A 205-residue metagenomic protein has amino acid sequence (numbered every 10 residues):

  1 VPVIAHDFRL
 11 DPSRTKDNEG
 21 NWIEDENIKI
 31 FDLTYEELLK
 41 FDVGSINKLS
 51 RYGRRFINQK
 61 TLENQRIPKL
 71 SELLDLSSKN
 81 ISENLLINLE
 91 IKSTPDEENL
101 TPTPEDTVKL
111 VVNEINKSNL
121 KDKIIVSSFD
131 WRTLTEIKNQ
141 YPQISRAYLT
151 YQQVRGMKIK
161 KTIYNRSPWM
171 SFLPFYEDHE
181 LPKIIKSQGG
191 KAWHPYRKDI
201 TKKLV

Functional and structural regions predicted by a protein language model:
V1, R132-T133, D199-I200, L204: Alpha-helix capping/helix-boundary segments
P2-D7, K158-K160: Short secondary-structure transition/capping segments
H6-V154, R166-P182, S187-R197: Metal-dependent phosphodiesterase/phospholipase catalytic core, i.e., the His/Asp/Glu-rich active-site region
L70, L204-V205: Alpha-helix-loop-beta-strand connector modules within alpha/beta enzyme cores
I159-S167: Acceptor-binding helix/loop patch of EC 2.4 sugar-transfer enzymes, predominantly nucleotide-sugar-dependent
